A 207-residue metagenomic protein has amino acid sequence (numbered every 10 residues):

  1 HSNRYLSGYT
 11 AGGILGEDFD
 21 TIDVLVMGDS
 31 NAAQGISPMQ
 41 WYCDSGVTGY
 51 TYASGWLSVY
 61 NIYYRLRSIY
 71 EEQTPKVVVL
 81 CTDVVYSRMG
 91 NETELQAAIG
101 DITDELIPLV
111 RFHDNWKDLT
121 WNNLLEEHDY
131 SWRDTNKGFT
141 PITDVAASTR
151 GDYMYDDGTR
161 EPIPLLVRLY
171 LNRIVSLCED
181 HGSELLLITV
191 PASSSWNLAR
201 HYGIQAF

Functional and structural regions predicted by a protein language model:
H1-D23: N-terminal secretory targeting modules
D23-V24, V77, E184-L186: Structural motif
V26-M27, N31-L109: Membrane-embedded segments
V26-M27, T51-G55, D157-P164, N197-R200: Second-shell loop/turn segments in exported
D83, T189-P191: Short, well-ordered beta-to-alpha junction loops that form the rim of enzyme active sites and present histidine/acidic
N91-L186: Secreted/periplasmic serine-hydrolase-like ester/acetyl group-modifying domain
A192-F207: Substrate-gating cap/lid alpha-helix
